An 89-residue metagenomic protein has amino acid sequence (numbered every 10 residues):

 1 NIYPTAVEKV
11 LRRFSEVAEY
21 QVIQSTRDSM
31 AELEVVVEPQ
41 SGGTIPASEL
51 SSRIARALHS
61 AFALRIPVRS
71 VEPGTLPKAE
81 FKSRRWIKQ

Functional and structural regions predicted by a protein language model:
N1-L64, F81: AMP-binding/adenylate-forming catalytic core of the ANL superfamily
S60-Q89: Conserved C-terminal "lid"/linker of ANL adenylate-forming enzymes
